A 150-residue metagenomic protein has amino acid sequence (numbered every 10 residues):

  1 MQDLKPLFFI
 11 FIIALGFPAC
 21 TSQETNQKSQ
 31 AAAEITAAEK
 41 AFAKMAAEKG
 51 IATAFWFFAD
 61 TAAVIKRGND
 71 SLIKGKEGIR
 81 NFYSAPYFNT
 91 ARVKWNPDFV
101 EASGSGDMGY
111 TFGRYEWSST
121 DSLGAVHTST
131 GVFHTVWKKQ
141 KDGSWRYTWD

Functional and structural regions predicted by a protein language model:
M1-F8: Bacterial N-terminal signal peptides that target proteins for export
G16-A19: C-terminal motif of bacterial Sec signal peptides marking the signal peptidase cleavage site
T21-Q23: Bacterial signal peptide processing site
S29-T36, G50-E101, R114, A125-T128: A solvent-exposed, acidic/Ser-Thr-rich amphipathic alpha-helical stretch
V100-G109, K138-S144: A short, structured loop/turn motif at beta-sheet edges
D107-W117, G131: A short hydrophobic beta-strand element
W117-D121, K139: Beta-strand elements of well-folded, non-transmembrane domains
T130-D150: Short beta-strand edge/turn micro-motifs at domain boundaries
